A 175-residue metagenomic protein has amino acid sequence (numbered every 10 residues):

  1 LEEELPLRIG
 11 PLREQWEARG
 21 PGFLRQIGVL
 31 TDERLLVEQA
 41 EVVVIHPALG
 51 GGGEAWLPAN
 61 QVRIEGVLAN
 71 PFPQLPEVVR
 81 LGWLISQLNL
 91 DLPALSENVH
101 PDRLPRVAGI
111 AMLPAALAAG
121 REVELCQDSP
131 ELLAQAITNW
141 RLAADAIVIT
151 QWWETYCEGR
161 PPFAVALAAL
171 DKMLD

Functional and structural regions predicted by a protein language model:
L1-N60, E122-E131: Auxiliary, metal-adjacent structural segments of Zn-dependent hydrolase domains
E4, R8, R19, L104 (+4 more regions): Non-membrane alpha-helical secondary structure
R8-R19, A69-P76, H100-A108: Conserved aromatic-histidine-acidic binding/catalytic patches
A18-Q26, V78-G82, G109-M112: Well-ordered, non-membrane alpha-helical segments in soluble/globular domains
E38-V43, V62, G109-A116: Hydrophobic beta-strand segments of well-ordered beta-sheets in folded domains
I64-L95: Active-site recognition of the HExxH zinc-binding catalytic motif
N89-T155: Post-HExxH zinc-binding segment in Zn-dependent metallohydrolases
L142-D175: Hydrophobic, glycine-enriched assembly/anchoring segments
